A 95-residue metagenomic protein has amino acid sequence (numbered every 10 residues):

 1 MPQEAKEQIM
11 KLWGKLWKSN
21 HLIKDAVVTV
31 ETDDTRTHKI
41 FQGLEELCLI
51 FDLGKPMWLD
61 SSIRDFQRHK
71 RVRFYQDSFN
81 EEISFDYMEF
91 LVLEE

Functional and structural regions predicted by a protein language model:
E4-E7, H38, E81-S84: Short, surface-exposed loop and linker segments with low hydrophobicity and enrichment for Pro/Ser/Thr
E4-V27: Short, extreme N-terminal segment that most often corresponds to the first beta-strand
L22-I50: Short, flexible N-terminal segments of the mature chain
G43-E95: Acidic, low-complexity intrinsically disordered segments
